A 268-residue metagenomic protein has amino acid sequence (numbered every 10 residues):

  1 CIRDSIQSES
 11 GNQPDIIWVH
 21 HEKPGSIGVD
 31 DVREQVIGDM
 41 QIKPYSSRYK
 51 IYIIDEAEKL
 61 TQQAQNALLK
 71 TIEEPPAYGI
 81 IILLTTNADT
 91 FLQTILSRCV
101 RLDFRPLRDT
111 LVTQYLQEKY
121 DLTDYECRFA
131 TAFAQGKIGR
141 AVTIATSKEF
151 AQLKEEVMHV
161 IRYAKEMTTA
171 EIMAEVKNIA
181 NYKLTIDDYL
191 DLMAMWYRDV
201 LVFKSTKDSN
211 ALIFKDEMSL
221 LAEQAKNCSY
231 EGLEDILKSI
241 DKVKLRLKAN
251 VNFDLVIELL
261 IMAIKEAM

Functional and structural regions predicted by a protein language model:
R3-Q63: Clamp-loader machinery-focused feature within the broader ASCE/P-loop NTPase space
I6-Q7, A77-Y78, N87-L192, W196-M268: Charged, glycine-rich active-site and insertion segments that engage polyanionic ligands
W18, L83, R101-D103: Structural signal for conserved beta-strand scaffold positions within catalytic alpha/beta enzyme cores
D31-E34, N66-L69, I95-R98: Short, glycine/charged-enriched secondary-structure capping and boundary segments
Y52, E56, L60, A64 (+3 more regions): Helical "lid/switch" subdomain of P-loop NTPase nucleotide-binding domains
N66-L83: Conserved catalytic/switch belt of AAA+ P-loop NTPases
